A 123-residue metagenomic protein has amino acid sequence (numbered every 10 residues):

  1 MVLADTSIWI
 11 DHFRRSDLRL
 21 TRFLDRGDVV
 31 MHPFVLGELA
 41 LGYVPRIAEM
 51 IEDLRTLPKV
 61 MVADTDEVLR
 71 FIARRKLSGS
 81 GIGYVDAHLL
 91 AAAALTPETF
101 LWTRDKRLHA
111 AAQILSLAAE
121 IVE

Functional and structural regions predicted by a protein language model:
M1-M31, A40-E52: Short, well-structured N-terminal submotif of metal-dependent ribonuclease cores
W9, L36-L39, L108-H109: A generic structural signal for short hydrophobic patches within well-formed alpha-helices
H12, L18, K59-V122: Active-site neighborhoods of divalent-metal-dependent phosphate/nucleic-acid chemistry enzymes
R14, P33-L36, T56, E123: Short, acidic/turn-prone active-site loops that include or flank metal/cofactor- and phosphate-binding residues
V35-E38, D53, F71: A general alpha-helix detector
P45-D53, P58, T65-E67: N-terminal-biased segments
